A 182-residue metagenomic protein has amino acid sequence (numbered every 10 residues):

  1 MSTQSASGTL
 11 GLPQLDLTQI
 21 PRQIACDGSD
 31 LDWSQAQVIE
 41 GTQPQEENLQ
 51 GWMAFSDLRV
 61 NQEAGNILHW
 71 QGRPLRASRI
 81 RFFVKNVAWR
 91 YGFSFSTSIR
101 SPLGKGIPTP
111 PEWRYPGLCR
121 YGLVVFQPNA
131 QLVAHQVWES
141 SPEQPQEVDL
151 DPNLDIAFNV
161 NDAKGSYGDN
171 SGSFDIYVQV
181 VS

Functional and structural regions predicted by a protein language model:
M1-S5: Sec-dependent, cleavable N-terminal signal peptides
G8-S182: Gly-Asp-aromatic-enriched flexible segments
